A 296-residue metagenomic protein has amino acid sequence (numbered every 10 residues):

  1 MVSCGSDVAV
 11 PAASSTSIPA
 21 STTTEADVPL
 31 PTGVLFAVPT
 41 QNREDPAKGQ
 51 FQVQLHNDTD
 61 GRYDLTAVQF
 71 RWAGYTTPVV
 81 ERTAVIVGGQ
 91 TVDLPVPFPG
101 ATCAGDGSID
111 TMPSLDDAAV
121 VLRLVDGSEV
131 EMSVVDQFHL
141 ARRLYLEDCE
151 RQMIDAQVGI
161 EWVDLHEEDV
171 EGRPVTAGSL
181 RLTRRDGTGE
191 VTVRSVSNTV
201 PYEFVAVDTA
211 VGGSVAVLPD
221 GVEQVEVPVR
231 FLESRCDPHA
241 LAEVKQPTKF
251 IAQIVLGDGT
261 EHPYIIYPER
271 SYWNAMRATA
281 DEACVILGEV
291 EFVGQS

Functional and structural regions predicted by a protein language model:
C4-V8: Bacterial signal peptide processing site
A9-V10, T23-D27, Q41-A47, R142-L182 (+1 more regions): Acidic, serine/threonine- and proline-rich intrinsically disordered appendage/tail regions
V10-A37: N-terminal low-complexity, Pro/Thr/Ser-rich intrinsically disordered segments that act as propeptides or flexible
H56-T77, R185-V205: Short acidic, flexible loop segments centered on an aromatic residue
V68-S108, T199-H239: Intrinsically disordered, low-complexity Pro/Gly/Ser/Thr-rich segments with frequent PxxP/GP/PP motifs and embedded
T102-Y145, C236-Y272: Terminal connector regions
Q152-R235: Surface-exposed interaction/gating patches
V205-S296: Extracytoplasmic/luminal low-complexity segments enriched in Pro/Gly and acidic/polar residues that act as flexible
